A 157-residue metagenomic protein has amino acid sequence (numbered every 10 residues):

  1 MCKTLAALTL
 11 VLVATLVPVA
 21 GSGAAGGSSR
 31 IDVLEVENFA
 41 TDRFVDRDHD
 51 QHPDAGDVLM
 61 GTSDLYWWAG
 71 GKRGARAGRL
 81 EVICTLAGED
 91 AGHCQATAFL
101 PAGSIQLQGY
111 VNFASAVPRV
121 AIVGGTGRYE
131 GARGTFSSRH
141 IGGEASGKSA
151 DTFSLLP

Functional and structural regions predicted by a protein language model:
C2-L12: Sec-dependent N-terminal signal peptides
A14-S29: C-terminal region of N-terminal signal peptides and the immediate post-cleavage residues of exported proteins
A25-P157: Beta-strand-enriched cores of mature, soluble protein domains
